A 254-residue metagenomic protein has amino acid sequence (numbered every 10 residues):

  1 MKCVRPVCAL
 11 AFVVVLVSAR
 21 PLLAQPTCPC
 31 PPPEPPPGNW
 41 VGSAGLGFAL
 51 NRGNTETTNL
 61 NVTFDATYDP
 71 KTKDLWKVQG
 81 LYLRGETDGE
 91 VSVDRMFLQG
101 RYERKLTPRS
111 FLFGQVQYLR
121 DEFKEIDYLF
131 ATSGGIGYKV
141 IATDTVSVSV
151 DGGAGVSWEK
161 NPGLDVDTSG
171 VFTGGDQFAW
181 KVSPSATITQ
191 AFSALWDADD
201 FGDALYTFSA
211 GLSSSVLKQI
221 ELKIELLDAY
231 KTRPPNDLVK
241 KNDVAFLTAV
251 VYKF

Functional and structural regions predicted by a protein language model:
M1-P37: Cleavable N-terminal export/targeting peptides
C30-D69, K73-L75: Short glycine/proline- and aromatic-enriched beta-strand/turn motifs that initiate or cap beta-hairpins
W40, T72-V78, R109-L112, D144-V148 (+2 more regions): Repeated loop/turn-to-beta-strand initiation elements of outer-membrane beta-barrel proteins
W40-G42, L46, T58-F64, G80 (+9 more regions): Hydrophobic, lipid-facing positions within transmembrane beta-strands of outer-membrane proteins
F48-R52, Y82-E86, Y118-E122, V140 (+4 more regions): Transmembrane beta-strands of outer-membrane beta-barrel pores
L50-T58, T87-V93, R120-Y128, P162-V166 (+2 more regions): Solvent-exposed loop/turn segments connecting transmembrane beta-strands in outer-membrane beta-barrel proteins
T67-T72, R101, L106-P108, G137-A142 (+4 more regions): Outer-membrane beta-barrel proteins
L212-S215, N242-F254: Outer-membrane beta-barrel "beta-signal"
